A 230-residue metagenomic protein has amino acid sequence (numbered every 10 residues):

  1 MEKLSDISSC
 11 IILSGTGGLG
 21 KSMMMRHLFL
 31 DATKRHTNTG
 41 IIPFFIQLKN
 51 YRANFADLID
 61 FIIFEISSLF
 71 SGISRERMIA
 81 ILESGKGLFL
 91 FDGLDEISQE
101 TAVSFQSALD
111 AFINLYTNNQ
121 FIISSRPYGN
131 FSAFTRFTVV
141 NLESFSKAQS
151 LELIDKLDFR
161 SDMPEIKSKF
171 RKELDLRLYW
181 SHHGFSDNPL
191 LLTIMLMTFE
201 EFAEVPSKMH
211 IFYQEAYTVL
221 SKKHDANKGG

Functional and structural regions predicted by a protein language model:
M1-G229: P-loop NTPase signaling cores
